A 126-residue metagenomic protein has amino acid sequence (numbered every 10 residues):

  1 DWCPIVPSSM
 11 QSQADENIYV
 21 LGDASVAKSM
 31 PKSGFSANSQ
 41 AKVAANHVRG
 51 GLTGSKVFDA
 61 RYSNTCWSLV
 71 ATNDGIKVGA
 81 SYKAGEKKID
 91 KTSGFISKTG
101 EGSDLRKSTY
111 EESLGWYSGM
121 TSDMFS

Functional and structural regions predicted by a protein language model:
D1-S39, G50: FAD-site-proximal beta/loop scaffold in flavoenzymes
D1-Y19, A60, V70-D90: FAD-binding beta-loop-beta segment adjacent to the flavin cofactor pocket
P4, V48-G51, K91, K98-T99: Dinucleotide-binding/catalytic capping subdomain of oxidoreductase cores
Y19-S36, V70-A80, G119-S126: A broadly tuned preference for mixed-charge, low-complexity surface segments
L21-G22, S29-M30, F35-A37, V43 (+2 more regions): General N-terminal targeting signals
A37-Y62: Internal hydrophobic alpha-helix adjacent to the cofactor/substrate pocket in enzyme cavities
K77-S126: C-terminal auxiliary extensions adjacent to catalytic cores
